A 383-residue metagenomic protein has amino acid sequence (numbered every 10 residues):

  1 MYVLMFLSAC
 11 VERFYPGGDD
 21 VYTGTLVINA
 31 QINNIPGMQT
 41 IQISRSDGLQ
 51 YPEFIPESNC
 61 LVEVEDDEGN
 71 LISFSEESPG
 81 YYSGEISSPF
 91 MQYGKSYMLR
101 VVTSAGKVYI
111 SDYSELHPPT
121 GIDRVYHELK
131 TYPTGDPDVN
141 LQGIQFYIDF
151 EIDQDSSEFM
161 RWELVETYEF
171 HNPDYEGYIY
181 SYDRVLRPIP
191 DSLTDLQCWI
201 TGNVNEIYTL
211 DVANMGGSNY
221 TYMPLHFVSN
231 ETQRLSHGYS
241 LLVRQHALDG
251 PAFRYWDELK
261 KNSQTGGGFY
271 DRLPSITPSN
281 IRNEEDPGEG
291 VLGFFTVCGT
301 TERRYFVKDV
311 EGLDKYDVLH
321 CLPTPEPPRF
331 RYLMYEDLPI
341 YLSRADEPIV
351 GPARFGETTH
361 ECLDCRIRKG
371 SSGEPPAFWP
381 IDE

Functional and structural regions predicted by a protein language model:
M1-V3: Sec-dependent signal peptide recognition, specifically the positively charged N-region followed immediately by
F6-A9: C-terminal motif of bacterial Sec signal peptides marking the signal peptidase cleavage site
V11-E383: A sequence/structural signal for flexible, mid-protein segments enriched in small/helix-disrupting residues
